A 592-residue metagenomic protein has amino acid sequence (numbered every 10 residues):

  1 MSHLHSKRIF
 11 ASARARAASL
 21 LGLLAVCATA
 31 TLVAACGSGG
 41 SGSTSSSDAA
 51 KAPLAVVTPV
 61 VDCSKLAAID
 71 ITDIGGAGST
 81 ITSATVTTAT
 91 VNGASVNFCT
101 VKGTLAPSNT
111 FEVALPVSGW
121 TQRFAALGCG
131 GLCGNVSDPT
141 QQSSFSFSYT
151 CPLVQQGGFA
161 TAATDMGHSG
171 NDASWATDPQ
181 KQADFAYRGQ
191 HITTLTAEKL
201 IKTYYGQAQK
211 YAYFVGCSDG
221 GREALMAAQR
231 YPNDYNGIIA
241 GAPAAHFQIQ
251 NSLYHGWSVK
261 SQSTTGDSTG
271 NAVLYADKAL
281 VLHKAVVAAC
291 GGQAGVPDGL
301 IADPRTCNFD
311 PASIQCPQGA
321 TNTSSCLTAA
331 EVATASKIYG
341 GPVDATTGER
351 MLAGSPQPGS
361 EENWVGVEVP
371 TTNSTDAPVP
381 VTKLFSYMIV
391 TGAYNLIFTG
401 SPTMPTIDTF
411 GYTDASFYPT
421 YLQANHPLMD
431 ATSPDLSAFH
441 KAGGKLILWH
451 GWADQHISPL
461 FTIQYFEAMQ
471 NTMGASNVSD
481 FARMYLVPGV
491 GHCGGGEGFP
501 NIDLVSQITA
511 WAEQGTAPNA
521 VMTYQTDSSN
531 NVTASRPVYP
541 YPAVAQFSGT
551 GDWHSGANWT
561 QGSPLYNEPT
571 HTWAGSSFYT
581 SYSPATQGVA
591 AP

Functional and structural regions predicted by a protein language model:
M1-A18: N-terminal secretory signal peptides that target proteins for export/translocation
L32-A35: C-terminal motif of bacterial Sec signal peptides marking the signal peptidase cleavage site
S41-R123, L127, N135-Q141, F147-Y149 (+5 more regions): Catalytic-loop region of hydrolases
G130-G206, S252-L253, K260, M404-L428 (+1 more regions): Cap/lid segment of the alpha/beta-hydrolase catalytic domain
Q207-S218: Alpha/beta-hydrolase fold nucleophile elbow
G216-M226: Glycine-rich nucleophile elbow surrounding the catalytic serine of serine-hydrolase chemistry
M226-A228, N233-V343, L486, D503-S506: A catalytic-pocket lid/entrance helix-loop region that shapes and gates access to the active site across common
L448-H450: Short beta-strand/loop motif that positions the catalytic acidic residue of the alpha/beta-hydrolase fold
